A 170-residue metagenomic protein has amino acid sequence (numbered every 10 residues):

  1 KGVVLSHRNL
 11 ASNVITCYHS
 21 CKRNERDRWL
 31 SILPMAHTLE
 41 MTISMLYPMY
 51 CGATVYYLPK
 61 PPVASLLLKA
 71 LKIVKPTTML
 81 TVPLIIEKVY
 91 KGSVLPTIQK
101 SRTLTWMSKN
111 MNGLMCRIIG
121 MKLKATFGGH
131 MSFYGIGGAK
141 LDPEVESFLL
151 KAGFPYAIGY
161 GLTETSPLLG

Functional and structural regions predicted by a protein language model:
K1, W29, P34, M79 (+3 more regions): Conserved S/T- and glycine-rich ATP-binding loop of Class I adenylate-forming
K1-V14: Conserved AMP-binding A3 loop
L5, L58, G159: Hydrophobic residues at beta-strand termini and immediately following loops that shape nucleotide-binding pockets
L5, T81, L141: A conserved hydrophobic position in a structured secondary element of the catalytic/binding core that shapes
A11-R28, M35-M121, H130, P155: Conserved AMP-binding/adenylation subdomain of ANL enzymes
L84, G137-V145, I158-G170: Conserved A3 ("GATE") glycine/threonine-rich loop of ANL adenylate-forming enzymes
V145-A152: Amphipathic, charged alpha-helical segments and their helix-to-coil junctions in extracytoplasmic/peripheral assemblies
